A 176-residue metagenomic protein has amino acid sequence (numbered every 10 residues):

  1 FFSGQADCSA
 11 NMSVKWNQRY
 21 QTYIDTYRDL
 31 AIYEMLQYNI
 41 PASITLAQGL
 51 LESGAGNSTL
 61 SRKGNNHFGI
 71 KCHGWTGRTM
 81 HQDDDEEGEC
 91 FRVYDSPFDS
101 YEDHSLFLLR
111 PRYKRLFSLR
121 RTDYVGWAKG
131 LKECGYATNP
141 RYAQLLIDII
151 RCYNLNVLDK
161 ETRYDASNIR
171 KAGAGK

Functional and structural regions predicted by a protein language model:
F1-K176: Catalytic cores of secreted/periplasmic lytic hydrolases that degrade extracellular macromolecules
